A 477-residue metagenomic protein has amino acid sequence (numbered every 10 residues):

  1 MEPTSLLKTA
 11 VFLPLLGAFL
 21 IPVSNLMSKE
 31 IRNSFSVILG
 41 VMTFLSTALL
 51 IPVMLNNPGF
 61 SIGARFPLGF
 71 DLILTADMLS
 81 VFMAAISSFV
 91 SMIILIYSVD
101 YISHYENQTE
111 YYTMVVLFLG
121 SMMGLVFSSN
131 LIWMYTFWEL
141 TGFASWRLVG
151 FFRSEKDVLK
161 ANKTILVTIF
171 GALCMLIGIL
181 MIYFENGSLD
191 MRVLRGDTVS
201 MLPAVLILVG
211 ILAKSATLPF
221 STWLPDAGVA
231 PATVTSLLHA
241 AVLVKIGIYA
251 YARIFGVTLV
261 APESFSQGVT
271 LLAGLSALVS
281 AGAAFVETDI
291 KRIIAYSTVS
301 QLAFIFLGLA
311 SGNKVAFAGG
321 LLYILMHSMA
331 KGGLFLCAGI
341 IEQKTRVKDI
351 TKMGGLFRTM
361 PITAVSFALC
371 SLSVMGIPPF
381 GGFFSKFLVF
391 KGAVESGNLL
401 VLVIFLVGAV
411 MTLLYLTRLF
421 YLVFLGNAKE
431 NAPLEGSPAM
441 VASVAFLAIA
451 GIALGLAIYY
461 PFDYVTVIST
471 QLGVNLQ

Functional and structural regions predicted by a protein language model:
M1-T9, L16-T113, G187-R195, T222 (+1 more regions): Transmembrane helix-loop-helix hairpins at membrane boundaries of multipass inner-membrane proteins
A10-V11, A18-F19, S200, S215 (+3 more regions): Hydrophobic alpha-helical transmembrane segments of integral membrane proteins, especially lipid-exposed positions
S34, L166, A432-V444: Interfacial loop-to-transmembrane junctions
L45-N56, G178-Y183, V374-I377, L454-Y459: C-terminal TM-helix exit segments that contain a strictly Trp-centered aromatic cap at the helix terminus
I93-T109, T113-M134, A144-N427, E435 (+1 more regions): Hydrophobic transmembrane alpha-helices and their helix-loop junctions in integral membrane proteins
E139: Short phosphate-coordinating micro-motif centered on Lys-Gly-acidic
E263, S385, A457-S469: Extracellular/periplasmic helix-loop-helix junctions in multi-pass membrane proteins
P438-V465: Glycine- and aromatic-enriched alpha-helical transmembrane segments of multi-pass membrane proteins
